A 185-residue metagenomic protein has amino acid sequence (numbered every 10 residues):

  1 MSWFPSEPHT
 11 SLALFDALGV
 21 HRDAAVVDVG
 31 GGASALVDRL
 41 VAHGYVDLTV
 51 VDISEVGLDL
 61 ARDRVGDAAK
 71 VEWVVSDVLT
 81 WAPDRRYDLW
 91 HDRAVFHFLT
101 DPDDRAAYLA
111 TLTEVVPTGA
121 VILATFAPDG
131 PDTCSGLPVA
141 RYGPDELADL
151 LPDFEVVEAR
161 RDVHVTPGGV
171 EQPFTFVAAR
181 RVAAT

Functional and structural regions predicted by a protein language model:
M1-R85, L99-T185: Class I (Rossmann-like) S-adenosyl-L-methionine-dependent methyltransferase catalytic domain, capturing the SAM-binding
D88: Conserved acidic residues
H91: A conserved beta-strand element that flanks and buttresses the S-adenosyl-L-methionine
A94-F98: Short catalytic micro-motifs in class I SAM-dependent methyltransferases
